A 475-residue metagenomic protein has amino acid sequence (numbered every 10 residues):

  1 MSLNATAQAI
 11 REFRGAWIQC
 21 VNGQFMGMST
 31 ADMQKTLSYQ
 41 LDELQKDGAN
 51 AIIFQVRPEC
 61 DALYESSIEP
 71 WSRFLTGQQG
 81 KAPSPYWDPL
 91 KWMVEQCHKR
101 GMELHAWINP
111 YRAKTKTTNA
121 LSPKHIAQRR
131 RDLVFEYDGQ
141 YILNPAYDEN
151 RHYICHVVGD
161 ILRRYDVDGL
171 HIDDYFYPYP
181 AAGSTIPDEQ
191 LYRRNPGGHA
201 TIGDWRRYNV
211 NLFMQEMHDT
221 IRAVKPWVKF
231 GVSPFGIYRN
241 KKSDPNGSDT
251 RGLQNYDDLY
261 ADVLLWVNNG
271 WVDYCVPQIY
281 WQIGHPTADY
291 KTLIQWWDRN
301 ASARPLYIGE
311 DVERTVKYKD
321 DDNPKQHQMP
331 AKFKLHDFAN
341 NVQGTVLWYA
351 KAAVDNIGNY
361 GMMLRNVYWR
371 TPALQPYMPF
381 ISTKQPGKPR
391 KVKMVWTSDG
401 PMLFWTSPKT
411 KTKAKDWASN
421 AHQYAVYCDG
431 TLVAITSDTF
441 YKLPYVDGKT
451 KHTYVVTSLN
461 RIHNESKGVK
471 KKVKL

Functional and structural regions predicted by a protein language model:
I10-R11, G15, A49-E59, D88-F135 (+3 more regions): Glycine-rich, aromatic-flanked loop segments that form ligand/cofactor-binding clefts across common enzyme folds
R11-F13, W17-Q19, G23-K35, A106 (+2 more regions): Active-site-adjacent "subsite" loops/lids of carbohydrate-active enzymes
K35-A62, Y165-V167, L265, W271: Catalytic domains of carbohydrate-active enzymes, especially glycoside hydrolases
A49-S84: Aromatic-lined carbohydrate-binding/catalytic grooves of carbohydrate-active enzymes
R100, Q128-W271, Y280-W281: Polysaccharide-binding and catalytic clefts of secreted carbohydrate-active enzymes
Y260-L264, N268-P286, R304-F380: Substrate-binding cleft of secreted/luminal carbohydrate-active enzymes
R365-W417, H463-L475: Pro/Thr/Ser/Gly-rich low-complexity, intrinsically disordered linker/stalk tracts
L443-E465: Beta-strand-rich modules
